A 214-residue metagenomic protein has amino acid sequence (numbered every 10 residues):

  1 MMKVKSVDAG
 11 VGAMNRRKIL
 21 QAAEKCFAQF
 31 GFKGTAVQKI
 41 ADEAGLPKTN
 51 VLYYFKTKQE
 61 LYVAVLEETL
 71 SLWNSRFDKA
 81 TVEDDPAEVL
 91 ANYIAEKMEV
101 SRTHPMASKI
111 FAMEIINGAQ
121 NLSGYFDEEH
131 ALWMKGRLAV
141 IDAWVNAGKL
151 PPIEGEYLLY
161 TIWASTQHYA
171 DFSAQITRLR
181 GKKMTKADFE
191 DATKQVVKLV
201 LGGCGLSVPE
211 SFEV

Functional and structural regions predicted by a protein language model:
M1-K3, E99, T103, A131 (+2 more regions): C-terminal peripheral helix-coil segments that are non-catalytic and often amphipathic
M2-K3, V63-N92, R137-I141: Amphipathic alpha-helical linker/stalk segments
N15, I19-F27, K97, V200: Short hydrophobic clusters on alpha-helical segments that form packing/core surfaces in small helical domains
N15, K58, V65, T69 (+6 more regions): Hydrophobic/aromatic residues within well-ordered alpha-helical segments
K18, C26-E60, A64: Helix-turn-helix
D78-A107, A147, P152-I162, E190 (+1 more regions): Hydrophobic alpha-helical connector segments
R102-G124, F172-L179: Amphipathic alpha-helical segments used for helix-helix packing
A112-D142: A contiguous binding-surface segment within folded domains or other stable secondary-structure elements
